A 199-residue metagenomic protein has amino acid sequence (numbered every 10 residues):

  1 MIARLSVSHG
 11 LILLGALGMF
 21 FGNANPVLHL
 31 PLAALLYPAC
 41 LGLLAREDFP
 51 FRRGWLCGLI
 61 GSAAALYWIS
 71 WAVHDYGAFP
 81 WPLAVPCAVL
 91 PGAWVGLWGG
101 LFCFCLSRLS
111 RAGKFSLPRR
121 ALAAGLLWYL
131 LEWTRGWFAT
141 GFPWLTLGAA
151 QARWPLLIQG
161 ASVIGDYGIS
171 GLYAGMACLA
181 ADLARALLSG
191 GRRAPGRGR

Functional and structural regions predicted by a protein language model:
I2-R199: Membrane-embedded alpha-helical bundles of multi-pass enzymes that act on lipidic or dolichyl-linked glycan substrates
